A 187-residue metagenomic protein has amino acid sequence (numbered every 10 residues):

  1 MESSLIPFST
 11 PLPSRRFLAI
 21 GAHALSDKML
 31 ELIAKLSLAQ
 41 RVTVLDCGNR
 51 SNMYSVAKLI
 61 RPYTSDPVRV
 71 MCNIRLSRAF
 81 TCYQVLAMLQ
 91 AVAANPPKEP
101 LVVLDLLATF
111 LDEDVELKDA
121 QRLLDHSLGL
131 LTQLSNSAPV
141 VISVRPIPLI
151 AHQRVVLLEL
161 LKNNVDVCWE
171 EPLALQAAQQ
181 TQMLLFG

Functional and structural regions predicted by a protein language model:
M1-P11: Pre-Walker A adenine-sensing motif
L12-A87: Conserved P-loop
R15-L18, Q40-L45, K98-L104, S137-V144 (+1 more regions): Hydrophobic beta-strand segments of well-ordered beta-sheets in folded domains
L30-A34, L128-T132, L158: Short amphipathic alpha-helical segments and helix-helix/interface helices
N49-S51, F80, A108-T109, I147-L149: Conserved nucleotide-binding/hydrolysis micro-motifs of P-loop NTPases
A57-K58, L89-Q90, H152-R154: Distinct, well-ordered alpha-helical segments
A79-Q133: Phosphate-binding/switch loop-helix module in NTP-utilizing enzymes
Q133-G187: Phosphate-binding/switch region of NTP-binding enzymes
